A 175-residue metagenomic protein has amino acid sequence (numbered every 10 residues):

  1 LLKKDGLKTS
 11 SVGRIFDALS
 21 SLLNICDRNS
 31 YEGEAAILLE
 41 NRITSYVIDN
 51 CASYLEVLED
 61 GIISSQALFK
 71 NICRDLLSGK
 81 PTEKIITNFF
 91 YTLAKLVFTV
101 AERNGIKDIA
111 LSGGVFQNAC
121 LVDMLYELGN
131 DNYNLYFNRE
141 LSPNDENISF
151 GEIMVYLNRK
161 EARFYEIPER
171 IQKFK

Functional and structural regions predicted by a protein language model:
L1-D108, C120-Y126: A contiguous, well-structured pocket-lining segment that forms one wall/lid of small-molecule binding clefts in soluble
K3, S10-R14, D131-Y136, N158-F164: Short, Lys/Arg-enriched charge-dense amphipathic segments
V12, G113-V115: A short acidic Gly-Thr/Ser loop motif
D17, N24-C26, F116-Q117, E140-P143 (+1 more regions): Short, glycine-/Ser/Thr-/acidic-enriched flexible segments
L22, R103, L128-Y136, I153-K160: Hydrophobic alpha-helical segments
E83, F90-Y91, K95, Y136-K175: Glycine-rich phosphate-binding/hydrolytic loop that grips phosphoryl groups
D108-S112, A119, L125-I148: Conserved phosphate-binding/catalytic loops in two-lobed NTP-binding clefts
